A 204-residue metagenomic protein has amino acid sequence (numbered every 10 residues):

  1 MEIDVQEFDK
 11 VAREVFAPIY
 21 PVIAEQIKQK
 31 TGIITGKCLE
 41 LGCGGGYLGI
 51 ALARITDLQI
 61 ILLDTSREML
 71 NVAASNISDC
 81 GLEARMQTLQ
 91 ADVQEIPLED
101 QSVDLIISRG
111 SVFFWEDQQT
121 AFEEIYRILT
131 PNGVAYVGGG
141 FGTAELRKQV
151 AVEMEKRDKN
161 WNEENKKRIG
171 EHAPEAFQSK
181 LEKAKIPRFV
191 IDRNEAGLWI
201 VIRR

Functional and structural regions predicted by a protein language model:
M1-T35, Y47-A51, N76-D79, N160 (+1 more regions): Conserved class I S-adenosyl-L-methionine
V11-A17, V137-I200: C-terminal alpha-helical "lid/dimerization" subdomain adjacent to the S-adenosyl-L-methionine
K37-E95: Class I SAM-dependent methyltransferase SAM/SAH-binding core
Q94-I106: A short acidic, Gly/Pro-enriched loop at the edge of an enzyme's catalytic core that lines a small-molecule cofactor
L105-D117: A short SAM/SAH-binding and catalytic strip from SAM-dependent methyltransferases
Q119-P131: A short glycine-rich, Lys/Arg-flanked "PGG" loop and its adjoining helix->strand segment in the class I
I202-R204: C-terminal beta-strand of the catalytic ATP-binding
